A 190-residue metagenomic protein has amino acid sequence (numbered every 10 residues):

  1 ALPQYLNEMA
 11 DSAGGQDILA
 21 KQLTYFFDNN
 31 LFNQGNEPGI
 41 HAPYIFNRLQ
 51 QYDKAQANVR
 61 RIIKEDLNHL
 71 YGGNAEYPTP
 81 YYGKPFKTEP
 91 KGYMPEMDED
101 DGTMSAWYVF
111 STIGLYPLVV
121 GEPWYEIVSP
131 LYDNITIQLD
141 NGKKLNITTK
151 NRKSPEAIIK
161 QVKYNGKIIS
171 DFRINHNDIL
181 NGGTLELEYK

Functional and structural regions predicted by a protein language model:
A1-K144, N177, T184: Active-site core of glycosidic bond-cleaving carbohydrate-active enzymes
I127-N181: C-terminal structured "cap/appendage" subdomains that terminate the fold
L185-K190: Conserved "repeat-terminator" motif of extracellular CCP/Sushi domains
